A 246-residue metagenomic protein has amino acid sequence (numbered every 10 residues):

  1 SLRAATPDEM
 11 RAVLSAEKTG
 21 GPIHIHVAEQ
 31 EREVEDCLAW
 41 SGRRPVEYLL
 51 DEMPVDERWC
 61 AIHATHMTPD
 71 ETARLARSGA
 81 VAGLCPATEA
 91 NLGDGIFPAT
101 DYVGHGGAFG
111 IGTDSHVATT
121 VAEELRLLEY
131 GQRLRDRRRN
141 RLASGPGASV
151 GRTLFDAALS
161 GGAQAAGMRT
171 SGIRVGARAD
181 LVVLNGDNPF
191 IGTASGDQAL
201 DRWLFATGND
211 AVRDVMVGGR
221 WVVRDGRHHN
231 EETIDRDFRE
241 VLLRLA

Functional and structural regions predicted by a protein language model:
S1-V81, L92-F109, R178: Histidine/acidic residue-rich metal-binding segments in metalloenzymes
P7, R43, P69, I96 (+6 more regions): Electropositive phosphate-/nucleotide-binding environments in soluble metabolic enzymes
E29, P86-N91, D114-V117: Short, acidic/turn-prone active-site loops that include or flank metal/cofactor- and phosphate-binding residues
D51-R58, T100-N188: His/Asp/Glu-enriched, well-ordered alpha-helical/loop segment that forms or immediately abuts the divalent-metal
A61-H63, L84-A87, I111-T113, G218 (+1 more regions): Thr-Gly-centered strand-to-loop micro-motif
A64-T65, R133, D187, R220: Flexible loop residues that form catalytic and substrate-binding hotspots at small-molecule/glycan-binding clefts
N91-I96, T120-A122, A194: Short, charged, surface-exposed secondary-structure boundary motifs
T153-A246: Active-site microenvironment of metallo-dependent hydrolases
